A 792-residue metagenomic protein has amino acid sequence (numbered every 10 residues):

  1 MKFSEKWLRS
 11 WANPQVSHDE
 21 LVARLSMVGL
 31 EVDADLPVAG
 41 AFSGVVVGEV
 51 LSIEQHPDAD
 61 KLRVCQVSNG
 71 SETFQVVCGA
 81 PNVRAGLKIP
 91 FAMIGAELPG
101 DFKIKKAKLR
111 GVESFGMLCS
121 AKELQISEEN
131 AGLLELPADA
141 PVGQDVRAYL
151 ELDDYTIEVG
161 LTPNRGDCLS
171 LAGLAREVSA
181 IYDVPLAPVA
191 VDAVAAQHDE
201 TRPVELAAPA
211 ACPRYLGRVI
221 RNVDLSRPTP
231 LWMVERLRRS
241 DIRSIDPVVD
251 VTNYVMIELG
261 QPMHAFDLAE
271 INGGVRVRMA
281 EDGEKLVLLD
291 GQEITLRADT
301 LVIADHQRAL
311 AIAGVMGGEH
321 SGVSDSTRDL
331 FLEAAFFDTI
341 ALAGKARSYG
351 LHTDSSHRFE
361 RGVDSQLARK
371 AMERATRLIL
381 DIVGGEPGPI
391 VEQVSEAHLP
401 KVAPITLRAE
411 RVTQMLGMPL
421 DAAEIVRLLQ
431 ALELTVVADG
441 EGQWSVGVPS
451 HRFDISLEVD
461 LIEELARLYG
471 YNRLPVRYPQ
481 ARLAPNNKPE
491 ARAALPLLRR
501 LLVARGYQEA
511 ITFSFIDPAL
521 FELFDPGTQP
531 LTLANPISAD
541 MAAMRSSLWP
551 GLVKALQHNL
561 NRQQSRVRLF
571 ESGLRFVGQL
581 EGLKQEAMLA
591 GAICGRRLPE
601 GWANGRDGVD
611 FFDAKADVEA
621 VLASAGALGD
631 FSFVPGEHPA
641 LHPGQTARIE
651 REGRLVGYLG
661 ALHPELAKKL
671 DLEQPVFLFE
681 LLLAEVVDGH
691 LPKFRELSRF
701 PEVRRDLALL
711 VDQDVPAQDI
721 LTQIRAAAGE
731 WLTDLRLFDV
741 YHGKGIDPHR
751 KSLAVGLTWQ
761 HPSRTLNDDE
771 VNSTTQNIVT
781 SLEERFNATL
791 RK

Functional and structural regions predicted by a protein language model:
M1-H198, F331, G350, D354 (+3 more regions): Phosphate-backbone binding interfaces of nucleic-acid-interacting proteins
K2, E20, A431-V437, T512 (+3 more regions): A carboxyl-terminal module marker
F3-L8, D154-T162, P213-R221, D354-R361 (+8 more regions): Short, hydrophobic beta-strand segments
S4-E5, A23, V28, R63 (+3 more regions): Glycine/proline-enriched, intrinsically flexible loops and inter-domain linkers
E49-V77, V234-E235, T252-H320: Conserved mixed alpha/beta core segments that line enzyme active sites in large multi-domain catalysts
R110-E123, E129-E135, V146-A148, V302-P400 (+2 more regions): Mobile "lid/hinge" segments at catalytic clefts and subdomain interfaces of large enzymes
Y182-A207, V383-V412, P419: Terminal amphipathic helices with adjacent charged low-complexity linkers/tails
I405-R566, R705, T758-Q760, E770-K792: Extended, well-folded interaction surfaces typified by the phenylalanyl-tRNA synthetase beta subunit core
